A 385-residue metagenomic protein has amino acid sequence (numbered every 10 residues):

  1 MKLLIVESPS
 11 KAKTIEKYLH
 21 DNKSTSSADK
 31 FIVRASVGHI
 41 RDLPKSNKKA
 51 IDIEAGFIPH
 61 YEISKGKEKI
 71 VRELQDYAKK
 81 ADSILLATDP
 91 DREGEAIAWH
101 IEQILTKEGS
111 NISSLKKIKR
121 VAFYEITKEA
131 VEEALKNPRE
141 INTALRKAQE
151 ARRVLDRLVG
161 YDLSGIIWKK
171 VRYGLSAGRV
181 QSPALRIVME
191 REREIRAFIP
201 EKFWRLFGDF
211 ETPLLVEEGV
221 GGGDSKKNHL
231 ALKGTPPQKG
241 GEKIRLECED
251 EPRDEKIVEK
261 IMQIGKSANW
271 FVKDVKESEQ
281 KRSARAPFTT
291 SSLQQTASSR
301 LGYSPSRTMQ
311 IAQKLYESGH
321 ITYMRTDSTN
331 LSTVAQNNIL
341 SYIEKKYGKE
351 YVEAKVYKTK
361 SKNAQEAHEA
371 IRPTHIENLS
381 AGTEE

Functional and structural regions predicted by a protein language model:
M1, D89-D91, R172-G174, E277-A286 (+2 more regions): Conserved short loop/turn motifs at secondary-structure junctions
M1-E150, E249, E259: Intrinsically disordered, low-complexity regulatory segments
S8, V216-G219, G240-G241: Glycine-biased, low-complexity coil/linker segments
I32, I40-I63, A177-T212, K227-Q313 (+2 more regions): Long, highly charged, low-complexity internal segments
K79-K80, I126-G208, D274-K281: C-terminal or mid-to-C-terminal helical accessory/interaction module adjacent to the motor/catalytic core
N111, D224, N228-H229: Intrinsic-disorder-associated, low-complexity terminal segments enriched in Asp/Asn/His/Tyr and depleted of Lys/Arg
N142-L145, L158, W168, S318-E385: Extended, highly charged linker/hinge segments and catalytic-adjacent loops that couple domains and form adaptable
A151-L163, V180, F210, Q280-S292 (+2 more regions): Core structural elements
